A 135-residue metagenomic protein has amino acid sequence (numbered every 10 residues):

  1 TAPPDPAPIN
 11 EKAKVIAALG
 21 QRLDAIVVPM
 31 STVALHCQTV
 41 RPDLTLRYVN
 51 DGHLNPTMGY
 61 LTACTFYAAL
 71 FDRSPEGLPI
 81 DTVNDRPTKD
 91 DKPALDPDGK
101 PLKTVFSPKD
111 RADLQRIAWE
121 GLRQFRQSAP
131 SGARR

Functional and structural regions predicted by a protein language model:
A2-E11: Serine-dependent acyl-ester chemistry module
E11-K14, T57, L61: Short, well-structured alpha-helical interface segments that form or flank functional binding sites
A13-T45, C64-E76: Extracellular serine-dependent O-acyl
L46-R47, G52-H53, T57, A63-R135: Conserved catalytic region of serine esterases and O-acyltransferases that act on ester linkages in lipids
